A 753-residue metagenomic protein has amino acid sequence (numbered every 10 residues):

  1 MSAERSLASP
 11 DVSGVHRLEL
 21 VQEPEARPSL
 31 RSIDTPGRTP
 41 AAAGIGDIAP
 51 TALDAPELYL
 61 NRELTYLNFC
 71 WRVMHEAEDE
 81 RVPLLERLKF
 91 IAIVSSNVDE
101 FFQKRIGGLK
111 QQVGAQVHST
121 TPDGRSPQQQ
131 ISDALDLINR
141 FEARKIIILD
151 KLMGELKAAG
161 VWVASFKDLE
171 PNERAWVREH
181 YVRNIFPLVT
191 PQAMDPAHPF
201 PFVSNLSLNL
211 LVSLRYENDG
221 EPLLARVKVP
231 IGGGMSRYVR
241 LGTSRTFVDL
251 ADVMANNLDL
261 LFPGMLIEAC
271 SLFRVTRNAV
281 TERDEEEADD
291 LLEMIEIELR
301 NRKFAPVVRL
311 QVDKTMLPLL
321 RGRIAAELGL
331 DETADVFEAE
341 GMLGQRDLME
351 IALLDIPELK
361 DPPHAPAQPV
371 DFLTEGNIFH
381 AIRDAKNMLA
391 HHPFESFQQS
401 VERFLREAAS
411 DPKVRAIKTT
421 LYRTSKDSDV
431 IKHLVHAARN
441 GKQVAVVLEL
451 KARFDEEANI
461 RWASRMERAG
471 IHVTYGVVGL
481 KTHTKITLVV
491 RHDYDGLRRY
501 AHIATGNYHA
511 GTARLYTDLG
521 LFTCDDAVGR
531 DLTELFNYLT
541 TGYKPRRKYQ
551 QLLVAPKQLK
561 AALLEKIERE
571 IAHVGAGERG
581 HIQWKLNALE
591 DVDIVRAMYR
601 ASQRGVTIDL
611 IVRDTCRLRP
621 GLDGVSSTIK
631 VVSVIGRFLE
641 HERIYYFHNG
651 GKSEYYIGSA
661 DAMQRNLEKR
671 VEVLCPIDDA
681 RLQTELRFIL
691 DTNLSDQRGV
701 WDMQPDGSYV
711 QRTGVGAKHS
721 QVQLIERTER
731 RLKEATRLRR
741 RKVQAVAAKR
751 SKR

Functional and structural regions predicted by a protein language model:
S2-I582, R600-R604, C616-R753: N-terminal localization/anchoring segments of enzymes in phospholipid and broader phosphate metabolism
D427, D593-I594: Low-complexity, intrinsically disordered short segments enriched for Gly/Pro and polybasic residues
N587: Cofactor-pocket helix-loop regions in the catalytic cores of large enzyme subunits
D593, V612-R613: Long, contiguous C-terminal modules that act as interaction/assembly or targeting platforms
T607-I611: Hydrophobic alpha/beta core scaffold segments
